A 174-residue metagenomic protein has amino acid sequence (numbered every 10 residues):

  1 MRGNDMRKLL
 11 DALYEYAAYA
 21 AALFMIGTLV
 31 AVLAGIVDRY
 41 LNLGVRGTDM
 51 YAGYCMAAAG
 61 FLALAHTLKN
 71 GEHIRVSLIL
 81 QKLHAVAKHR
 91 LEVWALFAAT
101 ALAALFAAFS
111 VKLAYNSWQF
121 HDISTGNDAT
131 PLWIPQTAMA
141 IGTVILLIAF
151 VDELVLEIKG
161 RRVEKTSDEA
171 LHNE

Functional and structural regions predicted by a protein language model:
M1-E174: Alpha-helical transmembrane segments and membrane-interface helix-loop junctions in multi-pass membrane proteins
